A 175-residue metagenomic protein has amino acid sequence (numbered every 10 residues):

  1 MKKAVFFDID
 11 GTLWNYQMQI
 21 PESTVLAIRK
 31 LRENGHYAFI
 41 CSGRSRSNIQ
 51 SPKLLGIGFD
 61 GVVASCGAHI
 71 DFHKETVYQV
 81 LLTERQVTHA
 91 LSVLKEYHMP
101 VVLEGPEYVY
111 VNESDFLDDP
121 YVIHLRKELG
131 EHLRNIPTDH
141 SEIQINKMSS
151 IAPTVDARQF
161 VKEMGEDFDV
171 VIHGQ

Functional and structural regions predicted by a protein language model:
M1-K2, A64: Short, small/polar residue-rich loop motifs at catalytic or cofactor-binding pockets
K2-M18, S42: Asp-based phosphoryl-transfer active-site loop
F7, H69-F72, D139-S141, I172: Short, basic/glycine-rich phosphate-binding loops at helix/coil junctions that contact nucleotide phosphates
I9, E75, Q144-M148: Short amphipathic alpha-helical segments
D10, G67, P153: Flexible loop residues that form catalytic and substrate-binding hotspots at small-molecule/glycan-binding clefts
Q17, E22-L117: Active-site phosphate-binding/coordination module
Y97-P100, E104-Q175: Conserved acidic, metal-coordinating active-site core of Asp-based, Mg2+-dependent phosphoryl-transfer enzymes
